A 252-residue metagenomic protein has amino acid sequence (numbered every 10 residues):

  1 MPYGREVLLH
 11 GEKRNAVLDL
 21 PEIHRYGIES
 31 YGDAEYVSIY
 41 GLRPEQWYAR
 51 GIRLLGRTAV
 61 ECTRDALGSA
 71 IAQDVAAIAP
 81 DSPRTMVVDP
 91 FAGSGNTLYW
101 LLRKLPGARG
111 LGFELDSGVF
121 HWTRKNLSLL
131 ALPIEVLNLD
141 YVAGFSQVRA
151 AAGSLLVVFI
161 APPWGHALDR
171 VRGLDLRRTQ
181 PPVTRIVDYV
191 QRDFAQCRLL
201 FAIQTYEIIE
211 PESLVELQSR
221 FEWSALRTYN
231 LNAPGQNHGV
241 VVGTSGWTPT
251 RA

Functional and structural regions predicted by a protein language model:
M1-M86: S-adenosyl-L-methionine
V75, A79, K104-L105, L127: Active-site catalytic pocket residues across diverse enzymes, especially alpha/beta-hydrolases
P90: Conserved beta-strand/loop positions that form the S-adenosyl-L-methionine
S94-G107: Conserved SAM-binding loop of SAM-dependent methyltransferases across substrates and taxa, primarily the Class I
R109-E114: Conserved SAM-binding motif I beta-strand of class I
D116-S154: S-adenosyl-L-methionine
A152-A225: S-adenosylmethionine
S213-A252: Class I S-adenosyl-L-methionine
